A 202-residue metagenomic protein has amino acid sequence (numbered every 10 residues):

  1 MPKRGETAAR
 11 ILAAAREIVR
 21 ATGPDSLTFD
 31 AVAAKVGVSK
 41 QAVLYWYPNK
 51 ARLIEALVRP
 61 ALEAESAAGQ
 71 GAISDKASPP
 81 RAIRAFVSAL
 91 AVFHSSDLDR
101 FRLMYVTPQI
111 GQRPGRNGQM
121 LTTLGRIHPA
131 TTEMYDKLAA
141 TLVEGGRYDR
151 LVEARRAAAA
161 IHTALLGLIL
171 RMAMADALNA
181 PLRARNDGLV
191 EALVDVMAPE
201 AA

Functional and structural regions predicted by a protein language model:
M1-E6, K76, M174, A201-A202: N-terminal intrinsically disordered/low-complexity leader segments
T7-R16, V32, L57-A61, E65 (+2 more regions): Generic hydrophobic, amphipathic alpha-helix propensity
R10, A14, I18-R52, A56: Helix-turn-helix
A56, Q70-R102, A154-I161: Hydrophobic alpha-helical connector segments
S66-G71, D99, L103-Y105, P114-G145 (+3 more regions): Amphipathic alpha-helical packing segments from all-alpha helical-bundle domains
A72, K76, P108-G115, M172-D176: Secondary-structure edge/capping motif, primarily at the C-terminal ends of alpha-helices and the immediately following
F93-S96, A158-A180, D195-A202: Amphipathic C-terminal alpha-helical segment
